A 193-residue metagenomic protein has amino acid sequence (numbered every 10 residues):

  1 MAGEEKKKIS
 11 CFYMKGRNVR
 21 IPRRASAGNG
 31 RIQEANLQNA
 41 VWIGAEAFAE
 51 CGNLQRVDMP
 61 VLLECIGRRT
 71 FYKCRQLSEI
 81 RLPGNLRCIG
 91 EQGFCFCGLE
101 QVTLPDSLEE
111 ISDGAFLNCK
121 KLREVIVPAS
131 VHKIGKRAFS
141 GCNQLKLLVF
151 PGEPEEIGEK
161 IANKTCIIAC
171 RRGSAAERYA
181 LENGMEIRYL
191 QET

Functional and structural regions predicted by a protein language model:
M1-R20, N29-W42, G52-C65, R75-C88 (+5 more regions): Structural signature of tandem-repeat unit edges
R23-A25, G44-A47, G67-T70, G90-G93 (+2 more regions): Consensus positions within tandem repeat domains that build extended binding/scaffold surfaces
L117, S140, K160-N163, L181-E182: A structural signal for leucine-rich repeat
